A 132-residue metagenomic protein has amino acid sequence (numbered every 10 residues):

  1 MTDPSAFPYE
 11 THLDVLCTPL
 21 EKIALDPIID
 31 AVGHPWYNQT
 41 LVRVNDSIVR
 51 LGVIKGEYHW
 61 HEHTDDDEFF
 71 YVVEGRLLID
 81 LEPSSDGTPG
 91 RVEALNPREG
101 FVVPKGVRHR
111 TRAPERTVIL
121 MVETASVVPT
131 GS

Functional and structural regions predicted by a protein language model:
M1-R50: A short, N-terminal "cap"/entry segment at the start of jelly-roll beta-barrel domains of the cupin/DSBH fold
H34-P35, I48-T64: Conserved short histidine dyad/triad with adjacent acidic residue
N45, V73-E74, N96-P97, E115 (+1 more regions): A cytosolic small-molecule/anion-sensing beta-strand core signal
V49, Y58-W60, G75-L81, G100-F101 (+1 more regions): Short beta-strand segments in beta-sandwich/barrel cores
L51, V92-A94, R110: Well-ordered beta-strand positions in beta-sheet-rich domains
V53-I54, H63-P83, V122: Short, conserved beta-strand element in jelly-roll/cupin
P83-K105: Short acidic-glycine-tyrosine-enriched beta hairpin
K105-S132: Ligand-binding loop in jelly-roll beta-barrel domains
